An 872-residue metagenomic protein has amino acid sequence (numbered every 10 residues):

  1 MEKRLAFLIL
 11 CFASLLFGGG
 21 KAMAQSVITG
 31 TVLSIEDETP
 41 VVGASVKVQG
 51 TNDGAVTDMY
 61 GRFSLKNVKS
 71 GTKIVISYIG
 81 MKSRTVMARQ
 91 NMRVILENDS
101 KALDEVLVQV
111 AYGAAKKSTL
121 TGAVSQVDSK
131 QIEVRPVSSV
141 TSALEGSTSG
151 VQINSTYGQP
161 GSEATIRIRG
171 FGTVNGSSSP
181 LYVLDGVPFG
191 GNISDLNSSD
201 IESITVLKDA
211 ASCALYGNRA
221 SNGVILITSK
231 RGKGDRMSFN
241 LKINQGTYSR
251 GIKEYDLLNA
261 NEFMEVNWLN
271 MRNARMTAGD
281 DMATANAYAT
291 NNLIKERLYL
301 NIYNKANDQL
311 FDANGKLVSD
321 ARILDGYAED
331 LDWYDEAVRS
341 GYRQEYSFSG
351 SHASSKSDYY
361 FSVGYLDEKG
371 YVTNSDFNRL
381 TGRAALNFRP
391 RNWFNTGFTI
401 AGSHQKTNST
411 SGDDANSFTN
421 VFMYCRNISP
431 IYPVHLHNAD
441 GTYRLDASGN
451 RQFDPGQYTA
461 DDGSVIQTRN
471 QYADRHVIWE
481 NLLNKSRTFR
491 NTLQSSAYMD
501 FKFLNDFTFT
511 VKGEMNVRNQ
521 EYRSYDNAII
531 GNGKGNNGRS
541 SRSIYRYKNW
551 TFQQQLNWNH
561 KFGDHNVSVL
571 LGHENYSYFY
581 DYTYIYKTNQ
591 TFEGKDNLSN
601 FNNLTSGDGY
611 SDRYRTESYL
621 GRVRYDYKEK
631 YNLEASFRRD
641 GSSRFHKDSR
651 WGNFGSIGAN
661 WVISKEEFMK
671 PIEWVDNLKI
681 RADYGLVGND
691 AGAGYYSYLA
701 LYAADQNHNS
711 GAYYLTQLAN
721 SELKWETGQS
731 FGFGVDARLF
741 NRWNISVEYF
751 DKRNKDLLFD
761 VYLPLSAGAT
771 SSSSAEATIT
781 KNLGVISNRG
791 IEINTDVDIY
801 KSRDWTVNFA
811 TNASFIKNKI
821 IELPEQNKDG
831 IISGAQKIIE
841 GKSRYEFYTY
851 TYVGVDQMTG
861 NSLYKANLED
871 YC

Functional and structural regions predicted by a protein language model:
M1-R383, F388-P390, N395-G397, S403 (+4 more regions): Short, small/polar-rich motifs associated with maturation and membrane association, primarily at protein termini
M87, G251-K253, N408, I478 (+1 more regions): A short, polar/proline- and glycine-enriched secondary-structure boundary/capping micro-motif
K117-S118, L215-G217, D235-R236, S249-I252 (+5 more regions): Switch/connector loops and helix/strand junctions flanking conserved nucleotide-binding motifs in nucleotide-processing
I132-V134, F171, S178-S179, R379 (+6 more regions): Extracellular/periplasmic, surface-exposed regions of secreted and cell-surface proteins
L144, S149, R426-I431, N505: Proline-centered flexible-loop/turn and helix-kink motifs
E254, L258-A313, S403-V465, Y582-Y584 (+2 more regions): A surface-exposed, glycine/aromatic-enriched loop/edge motif typical of exported proteins
